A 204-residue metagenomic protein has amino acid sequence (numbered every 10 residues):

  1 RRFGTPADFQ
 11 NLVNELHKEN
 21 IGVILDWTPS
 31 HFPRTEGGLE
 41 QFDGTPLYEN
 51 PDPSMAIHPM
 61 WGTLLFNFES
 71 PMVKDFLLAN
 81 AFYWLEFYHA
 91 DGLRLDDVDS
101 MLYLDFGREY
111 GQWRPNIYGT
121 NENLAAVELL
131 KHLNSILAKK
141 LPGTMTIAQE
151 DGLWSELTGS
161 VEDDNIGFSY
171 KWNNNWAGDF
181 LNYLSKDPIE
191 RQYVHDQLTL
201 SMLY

Functional and structural regions predicted by a protein language model:
R1-N121: Substrate-binding/active-site clefts of carbohydrate-active enzymes
H89-D91, F106-Y204: Conserved alpha/beta catalytic core and glycan-binding cleft of carbohydrate-active enzymes
